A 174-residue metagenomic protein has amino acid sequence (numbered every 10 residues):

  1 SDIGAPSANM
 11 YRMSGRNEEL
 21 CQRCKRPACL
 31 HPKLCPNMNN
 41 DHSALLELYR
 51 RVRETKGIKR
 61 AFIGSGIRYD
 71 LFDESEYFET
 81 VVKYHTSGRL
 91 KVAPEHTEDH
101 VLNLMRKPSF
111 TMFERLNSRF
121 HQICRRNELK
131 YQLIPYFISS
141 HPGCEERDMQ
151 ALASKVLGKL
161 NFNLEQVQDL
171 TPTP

Functional and structural regions predicted by a protein language model:
S1-I134, S139-P142: Conserved SAM/AdoMet-binding glycine-rich loop
L90, Q132-P174: Flexible, glycine-rich loop/tail regions that form catalytic "lids" or insertion modules at the edges of active sites
